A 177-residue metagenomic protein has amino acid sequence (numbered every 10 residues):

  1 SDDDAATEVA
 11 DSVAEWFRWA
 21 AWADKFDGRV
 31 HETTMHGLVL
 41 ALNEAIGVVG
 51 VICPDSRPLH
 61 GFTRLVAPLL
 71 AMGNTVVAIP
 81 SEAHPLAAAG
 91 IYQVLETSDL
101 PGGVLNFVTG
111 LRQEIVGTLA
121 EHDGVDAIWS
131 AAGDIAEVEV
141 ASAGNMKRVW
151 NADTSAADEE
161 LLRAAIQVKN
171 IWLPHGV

Functional and structural regions predicted by a protein language model:
S1-L38: N-terminal Rossmann-like NAD(P)+-binding subdomain of aldehyde/semialdehyde dehydrogenases
A6, H36-V39, N43, G47-I52 (+1 more regions): Conserved NAD(P)+-binding/catalytic subdomain of aldehyde/semialdehyde dehydrogenases
W16, L65, I91, V138: Aromatic/hydrophobic pocket-lining residues that form π-stacking "cages" and hydrophobic walls in ligand
V30, A83-H84, T109, G133: Conserved beta-strand edge residues that scaffold enzyme active sites
H31-A89: Substrate-binding/gating loop at the entrance of the active-site cleft, primarily in PLP-dependent aminotransferase-like
L65-L70, L95, A141-S142: Short hydrophobic alpha-helical segments of the AMP-binding
L86-D99: Active-site-proximal loop->helix
